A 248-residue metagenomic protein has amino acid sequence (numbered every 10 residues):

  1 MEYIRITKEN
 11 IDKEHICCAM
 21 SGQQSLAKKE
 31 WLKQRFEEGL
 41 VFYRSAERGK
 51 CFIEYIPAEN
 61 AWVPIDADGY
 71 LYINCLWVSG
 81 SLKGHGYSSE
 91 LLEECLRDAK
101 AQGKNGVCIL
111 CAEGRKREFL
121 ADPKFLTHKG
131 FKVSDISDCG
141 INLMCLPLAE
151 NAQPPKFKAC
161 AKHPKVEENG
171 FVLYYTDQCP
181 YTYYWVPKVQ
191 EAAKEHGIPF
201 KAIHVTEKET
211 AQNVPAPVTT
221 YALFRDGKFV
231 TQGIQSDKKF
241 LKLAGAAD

Functional and structural regions predicted by a protein language model:
M1-R48, C160-A161, Y181, W185-A192: Short amphipathic alpha-helix that is part of the acyltransferase structural core
R44, R48-E59, Y72, W77: Conserved beta-strand in the GNAT
A61-I73, K83: A conserved beta-turn-beta hairpin within the catalytic core of GNAT-like acetyltransferases that forms part
V78, G84-A99: Conserved acetyl-CoA-binding loop-helix of GNAT-fold acetyltransferases
R97-R117: Conserved GNAT acetyl-CoA-binding A-motif
E113-D138: Conserved active-site alpha-helix within GNAT-family acetyltransferase domains
D138-H163: C-terminal "cap" of GNAT-fold acetyltransferases
D226-D248: Non-catalytic, surface beta->alpha helical segment in thiol-disulfide oxidoreductase systems
